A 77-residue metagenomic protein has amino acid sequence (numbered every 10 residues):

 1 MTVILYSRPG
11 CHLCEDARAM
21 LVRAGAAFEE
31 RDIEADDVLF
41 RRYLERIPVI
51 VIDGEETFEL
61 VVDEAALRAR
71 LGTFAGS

Functional and structural regions predicted by a protein language model:
M1-A24: Local sequence-structure signature of Cys/Sec-based thiol-disulfide redox active-site neighborhoods
Y6, R31, E59: Small/polar loops that bind or transfer phosphate-bearing groups
R8, L13, L39-R42, P48 (+1 more regions): Accessory recognition modules or surfaces
A27-D37, L44: Thiol-based oxidoreductase modules, predominantly thioredoxin-like and allied folds used for disulfide exchange
P48-E56: A short, hydrophobic beta-strand/beta-hairpin element that forms part of a small beta-sheet core
E55-S77: Non-catalytic, surface beta->alpha helical segment in thiol-disulfide oxidoreductase systems
